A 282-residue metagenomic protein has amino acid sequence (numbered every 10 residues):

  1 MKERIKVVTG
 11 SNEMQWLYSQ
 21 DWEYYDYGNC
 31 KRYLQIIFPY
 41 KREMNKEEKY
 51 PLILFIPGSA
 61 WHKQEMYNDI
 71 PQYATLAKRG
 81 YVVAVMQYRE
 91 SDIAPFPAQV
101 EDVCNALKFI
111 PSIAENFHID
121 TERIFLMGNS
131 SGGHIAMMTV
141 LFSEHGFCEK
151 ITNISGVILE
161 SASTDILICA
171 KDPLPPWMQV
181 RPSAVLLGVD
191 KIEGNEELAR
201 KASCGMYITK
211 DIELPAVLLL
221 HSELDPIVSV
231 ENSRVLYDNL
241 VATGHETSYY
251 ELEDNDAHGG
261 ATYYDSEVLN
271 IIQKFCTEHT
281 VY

Functional and structural regions predicted by a protein language model:
M1-Y282: Alpha/beta-hydrolase superfamily serine-hydrolase fold, recognizing
